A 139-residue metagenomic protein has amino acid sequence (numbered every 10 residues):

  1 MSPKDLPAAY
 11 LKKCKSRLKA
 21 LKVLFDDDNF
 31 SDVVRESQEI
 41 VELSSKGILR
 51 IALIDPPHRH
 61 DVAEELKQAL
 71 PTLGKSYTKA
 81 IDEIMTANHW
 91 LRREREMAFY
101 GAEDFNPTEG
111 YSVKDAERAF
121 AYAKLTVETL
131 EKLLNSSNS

Functional and structural regions predicted by a protein language model:
M1-S139: Terminal alpha-helical segments
